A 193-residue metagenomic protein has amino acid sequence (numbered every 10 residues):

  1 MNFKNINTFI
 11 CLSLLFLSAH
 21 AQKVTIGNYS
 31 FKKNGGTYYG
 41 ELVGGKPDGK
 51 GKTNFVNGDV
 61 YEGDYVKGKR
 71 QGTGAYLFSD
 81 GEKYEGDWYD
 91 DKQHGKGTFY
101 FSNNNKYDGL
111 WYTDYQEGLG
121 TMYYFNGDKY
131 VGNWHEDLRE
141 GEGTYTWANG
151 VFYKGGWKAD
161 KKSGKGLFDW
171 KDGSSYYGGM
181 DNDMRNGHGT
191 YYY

Functional and structural regions predicted by a protein language model:
K4-L12: Sec-dependent signal peptide recognition, specifically the positively charged N-region followed immediately by
S13-H20: Hydrophobic h-region of N-terminal signal peptides that target proteins for export in Gram-negative bacteria
Q22-N28: Cleaved targeting-peptide boundary
Y29-S30, T53: Short beta-strand segments that buttress and anchor functional surface loops
K33-G35, N57, D80, N103 (+3 more regions): Acidic/polar residues in short coil/turn loops that connect beta-strands within repeat-based beta-sheet scaffolds
T37-P47, V60-Q71, K83-H94, K106-E117 (+3 more regions): Conserved anchor residues at repeat-unit boundaries in beta-strand-based tandem repeats, strongest for the MORN repeat
K52, A75, T98, T121 (+3 more regions): Extracellular beta-strand solenoid repeats
